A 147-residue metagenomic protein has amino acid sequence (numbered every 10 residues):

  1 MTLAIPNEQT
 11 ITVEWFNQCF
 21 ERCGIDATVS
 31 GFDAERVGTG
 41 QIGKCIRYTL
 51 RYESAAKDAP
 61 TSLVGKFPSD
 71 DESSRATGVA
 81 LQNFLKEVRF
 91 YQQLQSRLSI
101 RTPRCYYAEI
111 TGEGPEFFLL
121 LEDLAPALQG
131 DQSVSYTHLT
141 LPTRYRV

Functional and structural regions predicted by a protein language model:
M1-F117: Conserved NTP-binding catalytic cores of kinases and kinase-like/nucleotidyltransferase enzymes across multiple kinase
T49, P68, L124-A125, P142: Anionic group-transfer/hydrolysis microenvironments
S73, L94, Q129-G130, V147: Active-site-proximal flexible loops/turns
V79-N83, V134-L139: Short alpha-helix boundary/capping segments
L85-R89, L128, R144: Short, surface-exposed linear patches
E113-Y136: Conserved structural core of kinase catalytic domains
H138-V147: Single conserved hydrophobic/aromatic residue that forms the stacking wall/gate of nucleotide- or nucleobase-binding
